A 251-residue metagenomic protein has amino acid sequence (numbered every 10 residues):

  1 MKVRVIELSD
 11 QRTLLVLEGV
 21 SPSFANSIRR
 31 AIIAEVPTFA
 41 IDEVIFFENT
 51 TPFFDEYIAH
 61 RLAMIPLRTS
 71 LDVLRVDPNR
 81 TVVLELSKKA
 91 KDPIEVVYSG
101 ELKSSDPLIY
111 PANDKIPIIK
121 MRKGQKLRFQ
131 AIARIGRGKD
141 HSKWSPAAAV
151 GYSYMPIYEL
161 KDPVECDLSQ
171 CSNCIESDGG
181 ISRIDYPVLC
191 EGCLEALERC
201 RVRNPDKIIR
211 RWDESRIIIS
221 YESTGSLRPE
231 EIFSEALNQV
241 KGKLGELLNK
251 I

Functional and structural regions predicted by a protein language model:
M1-I251: Protein-protein interaction/assembly regions in multi-subunit complexes
